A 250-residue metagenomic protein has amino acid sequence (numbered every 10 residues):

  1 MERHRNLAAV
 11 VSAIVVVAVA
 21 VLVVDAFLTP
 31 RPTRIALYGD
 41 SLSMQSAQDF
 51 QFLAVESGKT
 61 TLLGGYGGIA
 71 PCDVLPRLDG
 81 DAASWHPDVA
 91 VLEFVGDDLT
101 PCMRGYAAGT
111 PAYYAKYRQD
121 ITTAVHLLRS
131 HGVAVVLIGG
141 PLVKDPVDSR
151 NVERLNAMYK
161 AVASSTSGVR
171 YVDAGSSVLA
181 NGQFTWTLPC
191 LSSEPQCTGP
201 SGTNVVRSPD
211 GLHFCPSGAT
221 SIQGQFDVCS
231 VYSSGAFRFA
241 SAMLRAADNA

Functional and structural regions predicted by a protein language model:
M1-V16: N-terminal Sec-pathway targeting helices
A18-I35: C-terminal region of N-terminal signal peptides and the immediate post-cleavage residues of exported proteins
P32-R118: Conserved SGNH/GDSL esterase-like catalytic core that processes O-acyl groups on lipids and polysaccharides
S46, F50, V74, L78 (+7 more regions): Stable alpha-helical elements in mature extracytoplasmic
V55, R129, S164: Anion (oxyanion) recognition and catalysis
F94, G139-G140: A cross-domain feature marking catalytic cores of carbohydrate-active enzymes and several ubiquitous metabolic/repair
S130-A134: A short helix->loop->beta-strand "cap" motif at the edges of active sites that frequently abuts
V143-A250: Catalytic His-Asp segment of secreted/periplasmic serine-dependent ester chemistry enzymes
